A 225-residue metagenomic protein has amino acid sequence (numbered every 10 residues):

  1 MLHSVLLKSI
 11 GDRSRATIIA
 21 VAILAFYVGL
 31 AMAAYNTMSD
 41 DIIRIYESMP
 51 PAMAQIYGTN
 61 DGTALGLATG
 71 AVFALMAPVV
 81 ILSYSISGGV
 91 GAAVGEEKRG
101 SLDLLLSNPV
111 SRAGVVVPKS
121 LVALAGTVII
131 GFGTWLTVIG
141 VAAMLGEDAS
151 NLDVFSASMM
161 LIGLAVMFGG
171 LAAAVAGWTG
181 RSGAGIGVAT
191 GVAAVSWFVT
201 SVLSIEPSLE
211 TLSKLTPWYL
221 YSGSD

Functional and structural regions predicted by a protein language model:
M1-A25: Aromatic- and glycine-rich beta-strand/loop motifs that create alpha-glucan
D12-R13, A25, G29-L67, V188-D225: Terminal transmembrane helical anchor/hairpin motif
R15, L161-V195, V202: A structural motif at transmembrane helix-loop-helix junctions in multipass membrane proteins
A25, G29, V117-G177: Secretory targeting signals
A68-G95, T190: Long, hydrophobic alpha-helical segments
S85-G89, T137, G170-L171, P217: Hydrophobic/aromatic residues in alpha-helical transmembrane segments
I86-L106, S120: Transmembrane helix boundary and interhelical loop/hinge segments in multi-pass membrane proteins
